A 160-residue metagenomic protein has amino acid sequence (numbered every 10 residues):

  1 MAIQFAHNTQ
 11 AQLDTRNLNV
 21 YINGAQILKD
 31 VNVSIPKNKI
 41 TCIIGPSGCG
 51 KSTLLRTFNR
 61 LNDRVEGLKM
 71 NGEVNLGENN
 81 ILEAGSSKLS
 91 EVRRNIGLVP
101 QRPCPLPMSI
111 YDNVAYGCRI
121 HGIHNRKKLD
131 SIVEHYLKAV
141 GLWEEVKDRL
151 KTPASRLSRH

Functional and structural regions predicted by a protein language model:
L13-T15, L28-D30: Conserved structural motif at the start of ABC-family nucleotide-binding domains
C42, L55, E73-V74, S90-R102 (+2 more regions): ABC nucleotide-binding domain signature
I44-P46: The feature captures the beta-strand-to-loop junction immediately N-terminal to the Walker
N59, G97, Y111-I120, D130 (+3 more regions): Short helical segment in ABC ATPase nucleotide-binding domains corresponding to the A-loop/adjacent helical element
R60-E66, E83-S86, D112-K128, V140: ABC-type ATPase nucleotide-binding domains, specifically the catalytic core motifs of the NBD
E73-E91, K151: ABC ATPase NBD Q-loop/coupling interface
E73-N80, R126-K147: Conserved ABC ATPase "signature" region
